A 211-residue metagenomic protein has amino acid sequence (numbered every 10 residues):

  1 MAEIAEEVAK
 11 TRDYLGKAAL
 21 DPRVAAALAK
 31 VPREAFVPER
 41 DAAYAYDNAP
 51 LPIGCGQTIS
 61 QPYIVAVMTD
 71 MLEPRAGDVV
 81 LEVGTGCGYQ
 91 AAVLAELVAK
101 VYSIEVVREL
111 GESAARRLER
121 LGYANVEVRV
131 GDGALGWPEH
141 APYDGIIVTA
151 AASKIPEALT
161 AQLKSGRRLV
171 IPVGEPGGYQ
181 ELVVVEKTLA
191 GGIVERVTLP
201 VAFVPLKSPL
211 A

Functional and structural regions predicted by a protein language model:
M1-R40: N-terminal auxiliary segments of SAM/dcSAM-dependent transferases
V8-G16, D41, A45-A49, C55 (+1 more regions): Conserved alpha-helix/loop element of class I SAM-dependent methyltransferases that forms part of the SAM/SAH-binding
A9, R33-F36, R168, A190 (+1 more regions): Generic structural signal for secondary-structure transition and capping sites
P32, E175-G177, V201-A202: Glycine-rich beta-alpha junction loops
F36-V37, Y46, L51-I53, W137 (+1 more regions): Short clusters of hydrophobic/aromatic residues that line enzyme substrate/ligand-binding pockets
E73-I193: Conserved nucleotide-cofactor-binding alpha/beta core module
E181-A211: Substrate-binding/catalytic lobe of Class I Rossmann-like enzymes that use SAM or dcSAM, i.e., the mid-to-C-terminal
